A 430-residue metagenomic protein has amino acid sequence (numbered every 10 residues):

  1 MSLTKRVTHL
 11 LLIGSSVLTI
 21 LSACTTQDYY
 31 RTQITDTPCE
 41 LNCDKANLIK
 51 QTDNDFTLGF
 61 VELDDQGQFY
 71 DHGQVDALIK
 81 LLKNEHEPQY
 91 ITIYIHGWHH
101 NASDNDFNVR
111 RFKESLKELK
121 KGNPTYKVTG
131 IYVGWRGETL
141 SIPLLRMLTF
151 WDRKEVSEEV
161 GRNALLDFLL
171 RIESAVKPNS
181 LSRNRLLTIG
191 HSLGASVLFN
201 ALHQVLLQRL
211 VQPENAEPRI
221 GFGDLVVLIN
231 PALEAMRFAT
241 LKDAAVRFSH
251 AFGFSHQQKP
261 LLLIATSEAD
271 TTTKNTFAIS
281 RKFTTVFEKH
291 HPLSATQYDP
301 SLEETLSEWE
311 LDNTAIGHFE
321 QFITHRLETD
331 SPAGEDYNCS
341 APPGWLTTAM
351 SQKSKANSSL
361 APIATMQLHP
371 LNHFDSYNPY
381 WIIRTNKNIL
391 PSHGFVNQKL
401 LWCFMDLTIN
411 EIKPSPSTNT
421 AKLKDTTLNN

Functional and structural regions predicted by a protein language model:
S2-L11: Bacterial N-terminal signal peptides that target proteins for export
L21-A23: C-terminal motif of bacterial Sec signal peptides marking the signal peptidase cleavage site
T25-Q68, W135-N184, L202-L423, N430: Lipolytic serine-hydrolase domain surface
E62-K83: N-terminal carbohydrate-binding/catalytic regions of secreted carbohydrate-active enzymes
K80-L81, S115-G122, F168-A175, Q204: A generic secondary-structure signal
K83-T139: Short, surface-exposed "cap/lid" segments of acyl-processing enzymes
I189-G194, L198: Gly/Ala-rich beta-loop-alpha elbow adjacent to hydrolase catalytic centers
